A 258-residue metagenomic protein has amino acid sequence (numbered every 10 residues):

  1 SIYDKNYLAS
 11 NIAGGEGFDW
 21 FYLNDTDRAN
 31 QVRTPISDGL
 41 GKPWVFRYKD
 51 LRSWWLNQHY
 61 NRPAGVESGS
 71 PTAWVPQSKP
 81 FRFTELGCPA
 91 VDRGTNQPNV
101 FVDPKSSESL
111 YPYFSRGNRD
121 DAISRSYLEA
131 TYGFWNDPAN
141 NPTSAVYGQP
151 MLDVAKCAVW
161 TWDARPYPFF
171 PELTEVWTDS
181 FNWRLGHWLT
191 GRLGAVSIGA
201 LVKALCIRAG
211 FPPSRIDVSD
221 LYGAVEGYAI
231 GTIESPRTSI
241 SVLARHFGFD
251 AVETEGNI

Functional and structural regions predicted by a protein language model:
S1-L86, A90-N99: Noncatalytic carbohydrate-binding groove/subsite architecture in carbohydrate-active enzymes
E67-T72, T143-Y147, T238-I240, G248: Generic recognition of flexible, low-complexity loop/linker segments
P80-T84, K156-V159, V252: Structural recognition of the beta-strand scaffold that forms the well-ordered cores of secreted hydrolase catalytic
L86-D92, R192-S219: Glycine-rich, acidic and aromatic/proline-enriched surface loops and short helix-turn segments that act as binding
R93-S197: Aromatic-rich peripheral "rim/lid" segments of glycoside hydrolase catalytic domains that contact and position glycan
E129, G133, A200-A204, R237-R245: Solvent-exposed, polar/charged alpha-helical surfaces in well-ordered, non-transmembrane soluble domains, broadly
Y132-D137, I207-F211, R245-G248: Sec-exported extracytoplasmic/periplasmic mature domains
L221-I258: Short beta-strand-centered interaction patches in the first periplasmic/extracellular domains of large envelope
